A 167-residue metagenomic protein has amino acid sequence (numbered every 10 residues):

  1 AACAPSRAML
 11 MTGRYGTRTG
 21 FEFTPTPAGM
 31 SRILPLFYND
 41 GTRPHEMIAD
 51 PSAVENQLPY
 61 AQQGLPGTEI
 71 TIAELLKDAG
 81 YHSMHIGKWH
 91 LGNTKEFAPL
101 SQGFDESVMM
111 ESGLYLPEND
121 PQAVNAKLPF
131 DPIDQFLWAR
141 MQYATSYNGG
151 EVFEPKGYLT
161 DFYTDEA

Functional and structural regions predicted by a protein language model:
A1-A167: Formylglycine-dependent sulfatase
